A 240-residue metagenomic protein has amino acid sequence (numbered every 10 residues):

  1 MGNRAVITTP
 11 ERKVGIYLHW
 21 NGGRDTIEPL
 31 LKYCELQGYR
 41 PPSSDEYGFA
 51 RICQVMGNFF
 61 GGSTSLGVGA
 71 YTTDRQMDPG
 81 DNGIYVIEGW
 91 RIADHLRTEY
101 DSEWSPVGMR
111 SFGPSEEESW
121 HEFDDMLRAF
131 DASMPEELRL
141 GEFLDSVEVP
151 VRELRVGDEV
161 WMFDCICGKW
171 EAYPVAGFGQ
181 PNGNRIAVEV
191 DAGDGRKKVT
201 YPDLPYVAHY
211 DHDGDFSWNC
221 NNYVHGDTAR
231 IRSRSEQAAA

Functional and structural regions predicted by a protein language model:
N3-T9: Short beta-strand scaffold segments in enzyme catalytic cores
I16-D25, D194-G195: Short, solvent-exposed aromatic-acidic interface loops
C34-F143, N219, A238-A240: Low-complexity intrinsically disordered segments
L140-V156: Mixed-charge, Lys/Arg-rich low-complexity intrinsically disordered regions
G168-P181: Short beta-strand-centered aromatic/proline hotspots
N184-A187: Short aromatic-glycine-enriched beta-strand elements
G193-A240: Intrinsically disordered, low-complexity, charged/polar segments
